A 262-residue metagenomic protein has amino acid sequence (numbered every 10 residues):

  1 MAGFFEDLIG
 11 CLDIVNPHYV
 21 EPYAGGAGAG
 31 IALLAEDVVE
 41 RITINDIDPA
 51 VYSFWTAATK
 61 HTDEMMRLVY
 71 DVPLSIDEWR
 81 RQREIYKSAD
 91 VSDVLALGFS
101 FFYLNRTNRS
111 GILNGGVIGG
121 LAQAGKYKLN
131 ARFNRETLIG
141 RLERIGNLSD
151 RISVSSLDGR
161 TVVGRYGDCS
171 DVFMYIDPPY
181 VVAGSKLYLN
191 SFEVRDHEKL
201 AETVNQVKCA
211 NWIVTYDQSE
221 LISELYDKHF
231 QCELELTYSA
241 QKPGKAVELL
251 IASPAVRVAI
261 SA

Functional and structural regions predicted by a protein language model:
M1-G10, I14, A58-Y175, P179-S185 (+3 more regions): SAM-dependent nucleic-acid methyltransferase catalytic core
F4-F5, V15-D77: Conserved S-adenosyl-L-methionine
G25, W55, F102, W212 (+1 more regions): A residue-level signal for conserved active-site and pocket-lining positions in enzyme catalytic cores
G26-A29, D48-A50, T107-S110, G159-V162 (+4 more regions): Short, solvent-exposed loop/turn segments at secondary-structure junctions
V38-E40, N147-I152, D227: A short helix-to-beta-strand connector/capping loop
L187-S191: Short glycine-enriched, charge-decorated loop/helix-capping segments at active-site entrances that position
E193-A262: Long, positively charged, glycine-interspersed low-complexity recognition regions
